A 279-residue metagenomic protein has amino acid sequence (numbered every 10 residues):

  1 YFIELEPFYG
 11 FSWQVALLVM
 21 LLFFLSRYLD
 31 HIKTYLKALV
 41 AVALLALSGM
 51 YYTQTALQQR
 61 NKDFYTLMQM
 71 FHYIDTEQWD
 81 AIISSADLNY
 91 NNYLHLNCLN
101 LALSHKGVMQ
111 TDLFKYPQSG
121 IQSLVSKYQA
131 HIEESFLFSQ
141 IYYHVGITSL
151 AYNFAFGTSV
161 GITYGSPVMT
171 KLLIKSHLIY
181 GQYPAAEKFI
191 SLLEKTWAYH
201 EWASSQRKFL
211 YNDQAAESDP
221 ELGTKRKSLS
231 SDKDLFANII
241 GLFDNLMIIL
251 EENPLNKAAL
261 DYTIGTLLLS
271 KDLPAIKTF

Functional and structural regions predicted by a protein language model:
Y1-D30: Membrane-embedded alpha-helical segments of integral membrane proteins
R27-L39, G107, Y152, T158: Extended alpha-helical scaffold regions
K33-L57: Internal/C-terminal transmembrane anchor helices
T53-R226, E251-K271: Soluble catalytic regions of membrane-associated enzymes that act on cell-envelope and secretory-pathway components
L268, I276-F279: Mature extracellular/secreted ectodomains of secretory-pathway proteins
